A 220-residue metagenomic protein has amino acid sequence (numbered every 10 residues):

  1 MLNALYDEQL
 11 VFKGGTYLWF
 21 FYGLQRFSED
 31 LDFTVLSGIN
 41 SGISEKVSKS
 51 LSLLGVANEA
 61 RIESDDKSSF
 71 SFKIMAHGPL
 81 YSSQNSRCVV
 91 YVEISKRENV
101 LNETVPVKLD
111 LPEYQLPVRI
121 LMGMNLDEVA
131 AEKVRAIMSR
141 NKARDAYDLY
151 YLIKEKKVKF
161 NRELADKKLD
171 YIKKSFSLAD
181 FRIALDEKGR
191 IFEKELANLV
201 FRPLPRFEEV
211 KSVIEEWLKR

Functional and structural regions predicted by a protein language model:
M1-L10, F21-L24, L36-R220: Structured mid-to-C-terminal alpha-helical surface segments
F12-Y17: Glycine-rich beta-strand-to-loop/alpha-helix junction loops that act as flexible
S28: Anion-coordinating catalytic cores for phosphoryl-, nucleotidyl-, and glycosidic chemistry
D32-T34: Short cationic amphipathic helices and targeting signals
